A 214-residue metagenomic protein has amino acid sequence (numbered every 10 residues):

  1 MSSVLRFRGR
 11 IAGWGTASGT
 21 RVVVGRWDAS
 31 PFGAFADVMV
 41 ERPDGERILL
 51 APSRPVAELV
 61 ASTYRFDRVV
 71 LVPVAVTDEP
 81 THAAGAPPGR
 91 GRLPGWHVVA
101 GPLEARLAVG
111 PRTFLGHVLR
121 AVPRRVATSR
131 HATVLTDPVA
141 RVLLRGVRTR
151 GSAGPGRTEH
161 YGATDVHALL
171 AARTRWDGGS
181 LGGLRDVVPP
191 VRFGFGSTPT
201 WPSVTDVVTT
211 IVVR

Functional and structural regions predicted by a protein language model:
M1-E46: N-terminal ordered "arm"
R8-G9, T16, V98, G178 (+1 more regions): Intrinsic disorder/low-complexity segments enriched in polar/charged and small flexible residues
F32-A34, A57-F66, F114-V122: Short, surface-exposed linear segments at secondary-structure transitions and domain or protein termini
E41-G110: Structured domain cores in non-transmembrane regions
R106-R214: A eukaryote-biased signal for long
